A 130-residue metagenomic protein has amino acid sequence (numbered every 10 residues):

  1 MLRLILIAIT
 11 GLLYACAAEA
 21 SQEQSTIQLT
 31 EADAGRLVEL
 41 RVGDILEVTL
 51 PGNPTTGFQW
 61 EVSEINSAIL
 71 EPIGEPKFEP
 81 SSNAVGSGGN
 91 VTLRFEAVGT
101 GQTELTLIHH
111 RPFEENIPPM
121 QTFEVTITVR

Functional and structural regions predicted by a protein language model:
M1-I7: Sec-dependent signal peptide recognition, specifically the positively charged N-region followed immediately by
Y14-A15: C-terminal motif of bacterial Sec signal peptides marking the signal peptidase cleavage site
S21-E47, N53: N-terminal edge beta-strand
T56, E64-S82: Short, solvent-exposed loop/linker segments at beta-strand-coil boundaries, enriched for Pro/Gly and Ser/Thr
V85-T92: Aromatic sugar-binding surface patches on proteins that engage polysaccharides or sugar-phosphate polymers
V98-T103: Glycine-centered tight-turn and secondary-structure capping sites
H110-I117: Short acidic/polar inter-strand loop motif in beta-rich domains
I127-V129: Interdomain boundary/hinge segments at the C-termini of tandem beta-sandwich modules
